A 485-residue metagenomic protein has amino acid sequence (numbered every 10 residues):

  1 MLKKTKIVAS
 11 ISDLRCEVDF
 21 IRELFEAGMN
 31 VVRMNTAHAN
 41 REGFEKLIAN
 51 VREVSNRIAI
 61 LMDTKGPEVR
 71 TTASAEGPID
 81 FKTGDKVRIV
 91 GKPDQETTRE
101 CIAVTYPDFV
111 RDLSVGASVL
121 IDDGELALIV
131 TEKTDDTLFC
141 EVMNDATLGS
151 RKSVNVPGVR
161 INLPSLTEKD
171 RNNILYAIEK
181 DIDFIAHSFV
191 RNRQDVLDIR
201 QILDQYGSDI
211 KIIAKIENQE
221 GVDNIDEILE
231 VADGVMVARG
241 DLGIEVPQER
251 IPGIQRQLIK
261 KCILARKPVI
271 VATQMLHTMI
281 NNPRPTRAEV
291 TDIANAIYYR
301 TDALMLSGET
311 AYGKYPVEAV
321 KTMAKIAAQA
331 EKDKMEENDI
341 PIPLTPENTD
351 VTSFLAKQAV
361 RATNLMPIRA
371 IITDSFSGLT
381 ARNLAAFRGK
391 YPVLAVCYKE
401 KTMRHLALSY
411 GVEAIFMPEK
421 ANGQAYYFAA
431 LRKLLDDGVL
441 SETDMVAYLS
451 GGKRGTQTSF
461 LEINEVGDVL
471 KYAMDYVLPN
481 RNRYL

Functional and structural regions predicted by a protein language model:
M1-L485: Non-catalytic helical/linker scaffolds that mediate oligomerization, partner binding, and domain coupling around large
